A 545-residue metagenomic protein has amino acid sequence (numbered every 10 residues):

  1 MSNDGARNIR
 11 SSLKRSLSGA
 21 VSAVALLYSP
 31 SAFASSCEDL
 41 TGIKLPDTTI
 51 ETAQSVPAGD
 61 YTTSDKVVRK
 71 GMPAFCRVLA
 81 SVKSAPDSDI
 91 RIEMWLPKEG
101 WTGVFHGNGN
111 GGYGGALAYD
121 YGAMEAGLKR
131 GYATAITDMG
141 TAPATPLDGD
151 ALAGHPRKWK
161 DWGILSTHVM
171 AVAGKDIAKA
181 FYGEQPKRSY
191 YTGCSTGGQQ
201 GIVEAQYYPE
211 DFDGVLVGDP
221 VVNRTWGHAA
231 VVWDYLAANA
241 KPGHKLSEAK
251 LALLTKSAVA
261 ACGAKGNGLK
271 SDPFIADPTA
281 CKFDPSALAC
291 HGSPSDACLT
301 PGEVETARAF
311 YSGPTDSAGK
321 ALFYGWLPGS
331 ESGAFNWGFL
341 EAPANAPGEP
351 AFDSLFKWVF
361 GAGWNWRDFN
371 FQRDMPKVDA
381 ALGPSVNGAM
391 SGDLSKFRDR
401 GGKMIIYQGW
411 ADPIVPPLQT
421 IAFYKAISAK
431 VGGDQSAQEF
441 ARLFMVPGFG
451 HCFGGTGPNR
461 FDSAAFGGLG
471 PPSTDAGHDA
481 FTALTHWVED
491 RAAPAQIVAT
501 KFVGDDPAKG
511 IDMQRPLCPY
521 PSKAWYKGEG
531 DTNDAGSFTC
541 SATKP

Functional and structural regions predicted by a protein language model:
M1-K14: N-terminal secretory signal peptides that target proteins for export/translocation
S29-P30: N-terminal signal peptide c-region/cleavage motif recognized by signal peptidases
F33-V104, L117-G122, T255, N267 (+5 more regions): Catalytic-loop region of hydrolases
T102, N110-P186, A229-A230, A237 (+3 more regions): Cap/lid segment of the alpha/beta-hydrolase catalytic domain
E184-S195: Alpha/beta-hydrolase fold nucleophile elbow
G193-V203: Glycine-rich nucleophile elbow surrounding the catalytic serine of serine-hydrolase chemistry
V203-A205, E210-S317, M445, N459-A476: A catalytic-pocket lid/entrance helix-loop region that shapes and gates access to the active site across common
I405-Q408: Short beta-strand/loop motif that positions the catalytic acidic residue of the alpha/beta-hydrolase fold
